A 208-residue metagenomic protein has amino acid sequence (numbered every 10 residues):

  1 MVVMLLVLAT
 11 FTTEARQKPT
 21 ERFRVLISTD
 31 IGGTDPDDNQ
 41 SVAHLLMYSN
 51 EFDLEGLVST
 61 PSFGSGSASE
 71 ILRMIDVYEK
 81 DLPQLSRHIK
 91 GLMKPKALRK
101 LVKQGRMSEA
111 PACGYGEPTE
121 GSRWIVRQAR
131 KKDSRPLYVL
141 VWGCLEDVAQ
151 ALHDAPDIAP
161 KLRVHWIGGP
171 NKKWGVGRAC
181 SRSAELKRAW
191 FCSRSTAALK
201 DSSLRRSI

Functional and structural regions predicted by a protein language model:
M1-T10: Bacterial N-terminal signal peptides
E14-I208: N-terminal acidic, glycine/proline-rich low-complexity segments
